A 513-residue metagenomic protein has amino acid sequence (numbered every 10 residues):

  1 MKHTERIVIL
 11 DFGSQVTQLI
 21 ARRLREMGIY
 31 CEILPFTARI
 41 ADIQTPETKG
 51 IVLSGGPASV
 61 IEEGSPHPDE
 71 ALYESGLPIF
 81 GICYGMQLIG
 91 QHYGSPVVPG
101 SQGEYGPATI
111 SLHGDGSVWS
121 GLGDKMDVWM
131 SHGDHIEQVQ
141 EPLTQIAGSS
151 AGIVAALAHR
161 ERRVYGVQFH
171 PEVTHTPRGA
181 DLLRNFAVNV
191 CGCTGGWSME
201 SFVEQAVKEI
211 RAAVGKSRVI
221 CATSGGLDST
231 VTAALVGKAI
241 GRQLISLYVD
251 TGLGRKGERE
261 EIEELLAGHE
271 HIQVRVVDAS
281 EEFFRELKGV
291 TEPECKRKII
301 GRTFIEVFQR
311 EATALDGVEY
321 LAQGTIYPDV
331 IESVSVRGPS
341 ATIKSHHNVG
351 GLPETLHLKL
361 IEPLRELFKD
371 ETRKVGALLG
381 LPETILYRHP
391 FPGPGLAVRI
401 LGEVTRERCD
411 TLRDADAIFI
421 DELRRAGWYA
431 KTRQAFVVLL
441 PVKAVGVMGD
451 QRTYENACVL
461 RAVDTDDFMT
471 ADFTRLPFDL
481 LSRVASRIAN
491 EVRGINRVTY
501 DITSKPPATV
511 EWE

Functional and structural regions predicted by a protein language model:
M1-L53, P57-E63, H67-P68, Y73-S75 (+3 more regions): RNA-binding accessory domains that recognize and position tRNA/RNA substrates
G81, G85, G90: Gly/Ala-rich beta-loop-alpha elbow adjacent to hydrolase catalytic centers
Q323-T325: Extended catalytic-interface subdomain
